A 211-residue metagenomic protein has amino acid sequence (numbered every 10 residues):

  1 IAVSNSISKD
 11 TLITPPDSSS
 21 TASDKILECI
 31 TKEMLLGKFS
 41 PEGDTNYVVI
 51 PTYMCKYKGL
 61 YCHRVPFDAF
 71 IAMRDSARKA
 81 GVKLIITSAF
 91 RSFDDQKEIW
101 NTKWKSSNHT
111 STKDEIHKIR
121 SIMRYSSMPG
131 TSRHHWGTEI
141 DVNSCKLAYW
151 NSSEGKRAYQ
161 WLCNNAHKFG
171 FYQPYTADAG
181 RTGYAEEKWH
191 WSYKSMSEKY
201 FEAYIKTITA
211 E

Functional and structural regions predicted by a protein language model:
I1-A89, F93-E211: Extracytoplasmic cell-surface/polysaccharide-interacting catalytic and binding patches
